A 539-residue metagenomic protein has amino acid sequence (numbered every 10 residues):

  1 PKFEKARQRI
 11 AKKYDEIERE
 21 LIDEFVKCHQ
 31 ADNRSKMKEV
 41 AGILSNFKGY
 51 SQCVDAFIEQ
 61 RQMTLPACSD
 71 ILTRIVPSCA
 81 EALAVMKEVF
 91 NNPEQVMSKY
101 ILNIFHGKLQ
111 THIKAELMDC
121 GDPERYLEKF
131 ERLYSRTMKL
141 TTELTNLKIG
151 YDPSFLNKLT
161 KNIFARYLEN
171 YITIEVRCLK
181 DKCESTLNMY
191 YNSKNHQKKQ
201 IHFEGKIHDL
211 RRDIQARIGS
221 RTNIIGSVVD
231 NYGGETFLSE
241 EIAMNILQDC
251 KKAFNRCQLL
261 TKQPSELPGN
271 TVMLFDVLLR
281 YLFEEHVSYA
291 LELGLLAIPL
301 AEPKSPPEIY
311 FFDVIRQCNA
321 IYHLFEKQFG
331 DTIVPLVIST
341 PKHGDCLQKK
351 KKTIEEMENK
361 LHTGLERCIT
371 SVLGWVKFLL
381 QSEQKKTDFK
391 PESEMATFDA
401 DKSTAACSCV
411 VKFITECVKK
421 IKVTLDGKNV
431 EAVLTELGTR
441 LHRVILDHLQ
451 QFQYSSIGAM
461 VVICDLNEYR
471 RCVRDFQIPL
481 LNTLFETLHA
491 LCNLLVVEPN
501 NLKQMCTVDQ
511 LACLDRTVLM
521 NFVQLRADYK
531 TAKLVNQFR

Functional and structural regions predicted by a protein language model:
P1-K27, N103-I104, G121-N170, K262-R539: Extended alpha-helical "rod" scaffolds
P1-Q200: Extended, noncatalytic alpha-helical scaffold/tether regions
V40-I43, K206, L210, I214 (+4 more regions): Intrinsically disordered, low-complexity serine/threonine-rich regulatory regions of eukaryotic proteins
N46-G49, I71-E81, I101-Q110, R217-R221 (+3 more regions): Helix-boundary capping/turn motifs
M63-P93, K252-L260, F398-G427: Short, flexible domain-boundary/linker segments around small modular repeats
H112-E116, E204-Q215, R470-I478, E498: Short, charged low-complexity intrinsically disordered segments located at boundaries of structured domains
F155-K158, I163, R177-L296: Extended, low-charge, aliphatic-rich alpha-helical segments
